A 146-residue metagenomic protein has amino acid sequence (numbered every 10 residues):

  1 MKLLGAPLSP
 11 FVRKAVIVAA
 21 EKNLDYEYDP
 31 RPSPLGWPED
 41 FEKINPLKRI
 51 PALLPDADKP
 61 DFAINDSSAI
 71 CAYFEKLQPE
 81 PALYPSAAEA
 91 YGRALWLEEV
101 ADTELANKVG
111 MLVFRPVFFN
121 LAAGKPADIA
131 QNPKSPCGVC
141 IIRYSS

Functional and structural regions predicted by a protein language model:
M1-A130: GST-like domain detector, emphasizing the conserved glutathione-binding G-site in the N-terminal thioredoxin-like
A130-S146: Amphipathic alpha-helical packing segments from all-alpha helical-bundle domains
